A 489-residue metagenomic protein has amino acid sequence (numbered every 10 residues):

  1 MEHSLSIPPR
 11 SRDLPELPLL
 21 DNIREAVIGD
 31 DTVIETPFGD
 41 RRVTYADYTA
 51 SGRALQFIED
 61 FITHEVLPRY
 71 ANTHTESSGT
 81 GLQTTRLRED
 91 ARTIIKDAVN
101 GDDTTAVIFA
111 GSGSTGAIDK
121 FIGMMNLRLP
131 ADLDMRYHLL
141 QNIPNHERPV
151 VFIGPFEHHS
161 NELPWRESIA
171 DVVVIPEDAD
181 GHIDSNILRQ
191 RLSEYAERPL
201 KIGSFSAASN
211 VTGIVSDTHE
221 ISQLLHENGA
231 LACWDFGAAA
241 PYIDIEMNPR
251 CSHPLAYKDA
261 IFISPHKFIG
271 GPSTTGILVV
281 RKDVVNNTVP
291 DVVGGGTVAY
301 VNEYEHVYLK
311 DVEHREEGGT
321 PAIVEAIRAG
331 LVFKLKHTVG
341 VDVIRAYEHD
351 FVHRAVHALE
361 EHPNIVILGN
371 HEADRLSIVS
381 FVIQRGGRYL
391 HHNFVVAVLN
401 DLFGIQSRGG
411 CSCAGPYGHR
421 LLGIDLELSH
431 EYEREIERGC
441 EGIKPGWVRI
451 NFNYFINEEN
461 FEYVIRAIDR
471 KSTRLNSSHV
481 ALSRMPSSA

Functional and structural regions predicted by a protein language model:
M1-R474, S487-A489: Pyridoxal 5′-phosphate
N476-P486: Hydrophobic alpha-helical segments, chiefly the membrane-spanning helices and signal/signal-anchor peptides
